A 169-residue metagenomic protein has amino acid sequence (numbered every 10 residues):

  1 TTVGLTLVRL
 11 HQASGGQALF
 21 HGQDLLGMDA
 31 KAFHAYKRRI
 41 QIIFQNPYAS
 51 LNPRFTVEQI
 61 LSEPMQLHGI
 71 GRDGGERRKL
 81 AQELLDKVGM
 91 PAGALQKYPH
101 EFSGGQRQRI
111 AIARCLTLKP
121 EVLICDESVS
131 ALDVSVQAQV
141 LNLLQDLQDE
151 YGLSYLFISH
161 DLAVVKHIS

Functional and structural regions predicted by a protein language model:
V8: Helix-to-loop junction immediately C-terminal to a conserved catalytic motif
G16-D24: Conserved ABC transporter NBD signature motif
D24, Q66, G75-G93: Conserved ABC ATPase "signature" region
L25-Q41, L67, G74: ABC ATPase NBD coupling module
R38, H100, L118, N142: Conserved signature/switch motifs of ABC ATPase nucleotide-binding domains
Y98-F102, Q106: Conserved ABC ATPase signature
T117-E121, Q137: A short, proline-enriched helix->beta-strand linker immediately N-terminal to the Walker B motif in ABC-type P-loop
